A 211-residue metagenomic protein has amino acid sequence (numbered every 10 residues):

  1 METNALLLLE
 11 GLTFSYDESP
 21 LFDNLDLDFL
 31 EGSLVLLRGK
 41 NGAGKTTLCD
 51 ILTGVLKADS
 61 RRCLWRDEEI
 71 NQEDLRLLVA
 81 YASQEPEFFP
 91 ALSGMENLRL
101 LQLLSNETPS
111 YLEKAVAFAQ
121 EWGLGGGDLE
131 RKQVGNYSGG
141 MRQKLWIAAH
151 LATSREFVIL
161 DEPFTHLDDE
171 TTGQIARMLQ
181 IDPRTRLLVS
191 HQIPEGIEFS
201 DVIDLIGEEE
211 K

Functional and structural regions predicted by a protein language model:
L7, F22-N24: Conserved structural motif at the start of ABC-family nucleotide-binding domains
R38-K40: The feature captures the beta-strand-to-loop junction immediately N-terminal to the Walker
T53: Helix-to-loop junction immediately C-terminal to a conserved catalytic motif
S60-L75: Conserved ABC transporter NBD signature motif
E85, A91-N106: Q-loop/switch helix immediately C-terminal to the Walker
K132-G140: Conserved ABC ATPase signature
V158-E162: Catalytic Walker B motif of ABC-type/P-loop ATPase nucleotide-binding domains
